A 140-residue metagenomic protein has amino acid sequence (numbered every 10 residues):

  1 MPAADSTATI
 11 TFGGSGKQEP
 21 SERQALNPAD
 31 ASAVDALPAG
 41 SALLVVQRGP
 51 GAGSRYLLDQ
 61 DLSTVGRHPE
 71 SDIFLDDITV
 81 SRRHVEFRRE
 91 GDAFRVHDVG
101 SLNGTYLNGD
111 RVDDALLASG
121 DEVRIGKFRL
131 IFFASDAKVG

Functional and structural regions predicted by a protein language model:
M1-A3, N108, F132: Short intrinsically disordered, low-complexity coil segments enriched in acidic
M1-L75, K138-G140: Intrinsically disordered, low-complexity acidic Ser/Thr-rich regulatory segments
L57-R129: Forkhead-associated
L130-K138: Short, Lys/Arg- and Gly-enriched loop/turn segments at beta-strand edges
